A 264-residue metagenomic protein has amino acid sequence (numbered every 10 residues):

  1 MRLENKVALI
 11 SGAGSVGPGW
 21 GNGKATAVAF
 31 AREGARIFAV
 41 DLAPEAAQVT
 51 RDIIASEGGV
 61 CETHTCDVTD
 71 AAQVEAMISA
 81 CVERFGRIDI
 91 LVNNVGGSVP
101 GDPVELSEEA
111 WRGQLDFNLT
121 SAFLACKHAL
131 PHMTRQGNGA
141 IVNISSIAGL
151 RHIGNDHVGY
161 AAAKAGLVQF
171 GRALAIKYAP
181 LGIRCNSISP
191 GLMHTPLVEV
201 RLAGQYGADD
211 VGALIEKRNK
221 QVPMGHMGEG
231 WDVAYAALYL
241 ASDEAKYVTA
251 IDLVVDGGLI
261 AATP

Functional and structural regions predicted by a protein language model:
L3-F38: Canonical Rossmann dinucleotide-binding motif of NAD(H)/NADP(H)-dependent dehydrogenases/reductases, specifically
D102-P103, S107-L115, R218: Substrate-binding pocket helix/loop in short-chain dehydrogenase/reductase
C126, A163, G171: Active-site helix of classical SDR
P131, I176-P180, K246: Alpha-helical segment proximal to the catalytic Tyr-Lys
S146: Residue(s) in the substrate-gating loop at a strand-loop-helix junction that position the organic substrate next
R151, T195, A237-L238, T249-P264: Short C-terminal tail/terminal secondary-structure segment of NAD(P)H-dependent dehydrogenase/reductase domains
V222-V233: A conserved structural motif in NAD(P)-dependent oxidoreductases
